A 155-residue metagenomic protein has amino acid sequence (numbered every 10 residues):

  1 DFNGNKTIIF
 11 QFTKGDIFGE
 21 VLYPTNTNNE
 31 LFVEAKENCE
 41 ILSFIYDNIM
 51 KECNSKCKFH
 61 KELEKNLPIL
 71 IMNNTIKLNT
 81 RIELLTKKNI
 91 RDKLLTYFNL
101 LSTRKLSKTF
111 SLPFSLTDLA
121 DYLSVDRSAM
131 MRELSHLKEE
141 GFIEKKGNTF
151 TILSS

Functional and structural regions predicted by a protein language model:
D1-T7: A short beta-strand-loop-beta hairpin characteristic of the jelly-roll/cupin
N3, T25-N28, H136: Short solvent-exposed loop/turn micro-motifs enriched in small/polar/acidic residues
N5, T27, E144-K146: Short loop/turn segments at connectors of secondary-structure elements within structured domains
I8-P68, M72: Cyclic-nucleotide recognition modules
K61-S124: Polybasic "coupling" helices that flank or enter modular domains
N99-S155: Phosphate-/nucleic-acid-contacting segments
